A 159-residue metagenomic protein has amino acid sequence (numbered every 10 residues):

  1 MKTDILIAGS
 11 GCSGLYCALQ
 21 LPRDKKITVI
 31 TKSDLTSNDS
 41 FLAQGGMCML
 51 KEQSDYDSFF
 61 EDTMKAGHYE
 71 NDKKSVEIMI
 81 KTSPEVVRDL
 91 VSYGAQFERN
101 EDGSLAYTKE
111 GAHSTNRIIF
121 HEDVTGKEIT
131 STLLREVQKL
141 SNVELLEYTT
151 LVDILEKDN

Functional and structural regions predicted by a protein language model:
M1, R23, L145-Y148: Short, basic and Ser/Thr-rich N-terminal targeting/leader segments
D4-V29: N-terminal Rossmann-like FAD-binding beta1-loop-alpha1 element of flavoenzymes
L35-N159: Conserved N-terminal/central alpha/beta ligand/cofactor-binding core
